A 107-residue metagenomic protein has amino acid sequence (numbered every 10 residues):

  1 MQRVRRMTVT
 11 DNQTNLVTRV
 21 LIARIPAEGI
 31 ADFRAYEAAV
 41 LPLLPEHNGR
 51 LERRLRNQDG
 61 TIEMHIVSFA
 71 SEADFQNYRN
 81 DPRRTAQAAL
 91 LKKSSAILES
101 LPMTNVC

Functional and structural regions predicted by a protein language model:
Q2-N15, P26, R50-M64, A88-C107: Glycine-rich beta-strand-turn "strand-cap" elements at beta-sheet edges
T18-V20: Extreme N-terminal starter segment of soluble prokaryotic enzymes
I22-R24, I66-S68: Short hydrophobic/aromatic beta-strand micro-patches that form the beta-sheet surface supporting nucleotide- or nucleic
R24-A35: Short, surface-exposed ligand-recognition loops at beta-strand->loop->(often short) alpha-helix junctions that present
A35-Y36, G60: Short solvent-exposed loop/turn micro-motifs enriched in small/polar/acidic residues
A38-E52, S68-M103: An amphipathic, aromatic/His-enriched active-site/gating alpha helix that lines ligand/cofactor pockets
